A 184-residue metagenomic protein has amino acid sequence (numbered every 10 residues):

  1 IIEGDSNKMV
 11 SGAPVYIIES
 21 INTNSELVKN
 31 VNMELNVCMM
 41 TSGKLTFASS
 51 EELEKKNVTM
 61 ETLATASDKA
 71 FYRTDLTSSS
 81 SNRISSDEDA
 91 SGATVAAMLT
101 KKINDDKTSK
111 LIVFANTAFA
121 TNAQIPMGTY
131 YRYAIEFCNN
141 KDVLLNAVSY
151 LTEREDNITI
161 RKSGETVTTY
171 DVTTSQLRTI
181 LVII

Functional and structural regions predicted by a protein language model:
I1-D156: Acidic, S/T/G-rich, low-cysteine, solvent-exposed domains in lumenal/extracellular/periplasmic regions of secretory
N157-L181: Short, aromatic-rich amphipathic segments at membrane interfaces that lie adjacent to a transmembrane helix or signal
